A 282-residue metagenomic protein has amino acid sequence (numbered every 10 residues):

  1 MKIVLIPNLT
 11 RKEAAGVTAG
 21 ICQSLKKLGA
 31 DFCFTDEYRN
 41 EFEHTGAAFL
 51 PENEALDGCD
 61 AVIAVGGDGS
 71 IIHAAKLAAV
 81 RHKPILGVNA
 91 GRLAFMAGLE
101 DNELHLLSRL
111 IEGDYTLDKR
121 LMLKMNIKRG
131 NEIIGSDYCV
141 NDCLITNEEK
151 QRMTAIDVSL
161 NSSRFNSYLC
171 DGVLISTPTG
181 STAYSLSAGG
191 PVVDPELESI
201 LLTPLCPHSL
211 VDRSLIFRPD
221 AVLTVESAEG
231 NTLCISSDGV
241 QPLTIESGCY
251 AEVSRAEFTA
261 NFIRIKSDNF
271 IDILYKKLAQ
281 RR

Functional and structural regions predicted by a protein language model:
M1-A61, H73, D101-D118, N126-D137: ATP/NTP phosphate-donor binding region
T10, D68-S70, G91, T179-S181: Short glycine-rich anion-binding loops that position phosphate/pyrophosphate groups of nucleotides and phosphorylated
A14-A15, G69-A74, T182-L186: Short glycine/serine/threonine-rich phosphate/pyrophosphate-binding segments that cradle anionic phosphate groups
D31, H82-P84: Proline-centered loop/turn at the N-terminus of a beta-strand
D60, A64-D68, A75-L77: N-terminal glycine-rich "phosphate-gripper" loop used for MgATP/nucleotide binding and carboxylate activation
R92-D171: Catalytic core of DAGKc-family lipid kinases
I145, K150, N161-R164, D212-R282: ATP/nucleoside-binding phosphotransfer catalytic cores, i.e., glycine-rich phosphate-binding loops
N166-V211: Gly/Ser/Thr-rich active-site loops/lids in small-molecule metabolic enzymes that frequently grip phosphoryl groups
